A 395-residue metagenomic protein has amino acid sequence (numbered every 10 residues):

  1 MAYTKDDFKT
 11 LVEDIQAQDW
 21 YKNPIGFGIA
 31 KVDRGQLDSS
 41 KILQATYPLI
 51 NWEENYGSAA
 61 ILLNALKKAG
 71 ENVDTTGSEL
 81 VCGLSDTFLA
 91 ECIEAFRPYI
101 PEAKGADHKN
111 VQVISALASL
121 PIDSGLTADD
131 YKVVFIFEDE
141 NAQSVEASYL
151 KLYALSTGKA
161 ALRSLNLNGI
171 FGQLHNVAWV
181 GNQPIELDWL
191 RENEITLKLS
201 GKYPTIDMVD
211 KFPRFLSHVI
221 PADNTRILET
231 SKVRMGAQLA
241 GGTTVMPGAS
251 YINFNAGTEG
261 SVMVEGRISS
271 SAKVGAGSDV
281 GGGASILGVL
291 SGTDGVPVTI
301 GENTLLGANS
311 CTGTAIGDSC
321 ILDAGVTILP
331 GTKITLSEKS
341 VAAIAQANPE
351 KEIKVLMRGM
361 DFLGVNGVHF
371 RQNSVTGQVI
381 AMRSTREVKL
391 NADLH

Functional and structural regions predicted by a protein language model:
M1-H218, R358-H395: Terminal amphipathic alpha-helical/low-complexity segments used for targeting or macromolecular assembly
N64-L66, I252, G282-A284, V341-A343 (+1 more regions): Short, low-complexity, polar/charged sequence segments that are solvent-exposed and flexible
K151, S291-G292: Short, contiguous acidic/charged loop-to-helix segments that flank catalytic cores in large enzymes
G201, D207-A240: Right-handed parallel beta-helix
H218-V219, A308, V355-L356: A generic local structural motif
T225, S231-V233, A237-L239, T243-M246 (+8 more regions): A structural motif detector for beta-strand N-caps
T293-V296, L305, T327, G331-H395: C-terminal segments of enzyme domains that contribute to small-molecule binding surfaces
